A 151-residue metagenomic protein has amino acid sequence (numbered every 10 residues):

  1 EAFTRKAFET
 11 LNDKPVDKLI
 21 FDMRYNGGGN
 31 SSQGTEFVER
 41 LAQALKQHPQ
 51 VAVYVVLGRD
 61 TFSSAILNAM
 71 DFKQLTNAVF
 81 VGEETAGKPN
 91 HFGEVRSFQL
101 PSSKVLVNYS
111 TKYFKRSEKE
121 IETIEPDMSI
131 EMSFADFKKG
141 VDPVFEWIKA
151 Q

Functional and structural regions predicted by a protein language model:
E1-R96: Cleft-lining beta-strand/loop regions that shape enzyme active-site pockets
R5-D17, E36, Y109-Q151: Intrinsically disordered, Ser/Thr/Pro/Gly-rich linkers and terminal tails that flank and connect PDZ domains
G29, R59-L67, E94-S103, K119-M128 (+1 more regions): Noncatalytic linker/hinge segments flanking ATPase motor cores
S63-Q74, F98-T111, D127-G140: Short secondary-structure transition/capping segments
F80-I121, F137: BRCT (BRCA1 C-terminal) domain core and associated BRCT-interaction motifs
